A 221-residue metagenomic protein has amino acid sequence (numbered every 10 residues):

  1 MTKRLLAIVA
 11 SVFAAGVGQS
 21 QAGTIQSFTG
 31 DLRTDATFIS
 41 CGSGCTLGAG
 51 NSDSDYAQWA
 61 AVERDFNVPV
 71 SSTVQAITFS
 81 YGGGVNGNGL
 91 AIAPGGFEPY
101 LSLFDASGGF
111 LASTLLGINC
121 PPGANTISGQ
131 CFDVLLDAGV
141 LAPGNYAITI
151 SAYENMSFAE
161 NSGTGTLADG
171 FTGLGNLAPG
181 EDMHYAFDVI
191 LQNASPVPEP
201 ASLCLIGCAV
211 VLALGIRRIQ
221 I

Functional and structural regions predicted by a protein language model:
M1-L6, A201: Bacterial N-terminal signal peptides that target proteins for export
V9-A15: Bacterial N-terminal signal peptides
V17-A22: Sec/Tat signal peptide C-region and signal peptidase I cleavage site
G23-I39, C45, Y56-R64, I92-A93 (+2 more regions): C-terminal edge strands of extracellular/lumenal beta-sandwich accessory domains
L47-A60, C120-G129: Extracellular beta-rich ligand/substrate-recognition surface
E63-P94, L101, N145-I150: Hydrophobic beta-strand segments within beta-rich accessory/binding domains
A91-Q130: Surface-exposed beta-strand/loop patches in noncatalytic accessory domains and peripheral targeting/linker segments
P198-R217: A short, hydrophobic C-terminal helix/tail in secreted or cell-surface proteins
